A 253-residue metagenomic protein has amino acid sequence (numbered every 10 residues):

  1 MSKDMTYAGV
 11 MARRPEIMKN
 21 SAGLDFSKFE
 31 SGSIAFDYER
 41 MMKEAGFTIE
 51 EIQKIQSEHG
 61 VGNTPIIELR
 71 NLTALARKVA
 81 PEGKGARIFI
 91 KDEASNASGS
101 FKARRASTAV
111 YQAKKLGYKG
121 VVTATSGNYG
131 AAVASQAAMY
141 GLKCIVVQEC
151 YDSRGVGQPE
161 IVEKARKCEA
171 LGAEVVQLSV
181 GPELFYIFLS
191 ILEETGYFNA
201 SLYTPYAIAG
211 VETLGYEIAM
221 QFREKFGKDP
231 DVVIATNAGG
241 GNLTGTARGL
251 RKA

Functional and structural regions predicted by a protein language model:
M1-A253: PLP-dependent amino-acid enzyme catalytic core
